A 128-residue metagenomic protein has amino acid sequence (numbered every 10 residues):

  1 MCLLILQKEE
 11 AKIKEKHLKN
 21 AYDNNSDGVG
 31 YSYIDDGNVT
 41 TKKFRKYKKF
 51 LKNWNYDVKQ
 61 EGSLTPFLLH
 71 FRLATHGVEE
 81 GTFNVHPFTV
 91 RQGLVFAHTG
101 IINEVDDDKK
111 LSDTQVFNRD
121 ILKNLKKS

Functional and structural regions predicted by a protein language model:
M1-S128: Conserved short alpha-helical segments that host acidic/polar catalytic motifs at enzyme active sites
